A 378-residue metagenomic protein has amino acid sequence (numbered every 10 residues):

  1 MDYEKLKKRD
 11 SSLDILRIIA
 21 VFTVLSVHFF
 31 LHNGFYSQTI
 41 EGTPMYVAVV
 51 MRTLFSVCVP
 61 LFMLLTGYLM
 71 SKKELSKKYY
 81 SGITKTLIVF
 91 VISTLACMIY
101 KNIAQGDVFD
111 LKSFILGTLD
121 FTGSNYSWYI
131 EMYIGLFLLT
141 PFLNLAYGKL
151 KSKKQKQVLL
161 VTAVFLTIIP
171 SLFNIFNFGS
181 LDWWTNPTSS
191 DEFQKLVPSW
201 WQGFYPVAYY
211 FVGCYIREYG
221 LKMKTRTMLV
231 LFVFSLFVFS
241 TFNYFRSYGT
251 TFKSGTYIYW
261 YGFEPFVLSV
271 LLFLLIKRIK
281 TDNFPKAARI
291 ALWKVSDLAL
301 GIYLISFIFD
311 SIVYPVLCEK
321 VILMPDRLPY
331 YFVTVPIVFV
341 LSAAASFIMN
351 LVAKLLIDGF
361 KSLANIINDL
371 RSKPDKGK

Functional and structural regions predicted by a protein language model:
M1-K378: Alpha-helical transmembrane segments and their immediate juxtamembrane cytosolic regions
